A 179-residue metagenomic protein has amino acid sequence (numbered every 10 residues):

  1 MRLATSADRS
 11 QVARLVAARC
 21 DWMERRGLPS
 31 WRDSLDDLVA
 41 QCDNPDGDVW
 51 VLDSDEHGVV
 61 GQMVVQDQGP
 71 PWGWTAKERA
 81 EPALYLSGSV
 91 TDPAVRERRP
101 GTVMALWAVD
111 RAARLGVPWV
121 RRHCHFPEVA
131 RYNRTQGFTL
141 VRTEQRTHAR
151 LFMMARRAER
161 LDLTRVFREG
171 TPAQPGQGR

Functional and structural regions predicted by a protein language model:
M1-R14: A short beta-loop-alpha structural element at the N-terminal edge of CoA-dependent acyl/N-acetyltransferase catalytic
A17-A40: Conserved GNAT-fold acetyl-CoA-binding loop/helix
A18, F126, T139, R146-R179: C-terminal "cap" of GNAT-fold acetyltransferases
V39-V51, G61, Q68, Y85: A short helix-loop-beta-strand connector motif used in the catalytic cores of GNAT acetyltransferases and, in some
G58-V90, R96, H148-A149: Conserved acyl-donor/pantetheine-binding loop and adjacent beta-alpha core of acyl/acetyltransferases and related
T91, E97-D110, T135: Conserved acetyl-CoA-binding loop-helix of GNAT-fold acetyltransferases
A112-H125: Conserved GNAT acetyl-CoA-binding A-motif
Y132-F138: Conserved active-site tyrosine of GNAT-family acetyltransferases
